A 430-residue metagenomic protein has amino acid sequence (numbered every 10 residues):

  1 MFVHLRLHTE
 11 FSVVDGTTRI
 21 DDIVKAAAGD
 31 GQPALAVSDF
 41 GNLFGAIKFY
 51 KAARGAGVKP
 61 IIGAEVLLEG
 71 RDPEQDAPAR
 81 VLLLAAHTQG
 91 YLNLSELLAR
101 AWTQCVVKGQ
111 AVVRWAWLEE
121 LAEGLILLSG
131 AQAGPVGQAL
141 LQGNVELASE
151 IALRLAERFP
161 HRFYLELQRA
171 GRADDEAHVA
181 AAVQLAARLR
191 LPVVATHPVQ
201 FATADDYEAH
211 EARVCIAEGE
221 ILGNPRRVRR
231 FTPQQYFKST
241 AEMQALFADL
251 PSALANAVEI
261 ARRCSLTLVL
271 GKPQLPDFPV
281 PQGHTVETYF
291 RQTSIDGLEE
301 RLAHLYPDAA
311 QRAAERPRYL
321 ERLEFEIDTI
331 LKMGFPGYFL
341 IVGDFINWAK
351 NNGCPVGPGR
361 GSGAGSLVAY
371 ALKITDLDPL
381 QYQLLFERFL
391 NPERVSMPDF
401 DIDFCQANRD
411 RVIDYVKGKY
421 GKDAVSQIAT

Functional and structural regions predicted by a protein language model:
M1-T430: Phosphodiester-processing cores and adjacent nucleic acid-binding clamps
